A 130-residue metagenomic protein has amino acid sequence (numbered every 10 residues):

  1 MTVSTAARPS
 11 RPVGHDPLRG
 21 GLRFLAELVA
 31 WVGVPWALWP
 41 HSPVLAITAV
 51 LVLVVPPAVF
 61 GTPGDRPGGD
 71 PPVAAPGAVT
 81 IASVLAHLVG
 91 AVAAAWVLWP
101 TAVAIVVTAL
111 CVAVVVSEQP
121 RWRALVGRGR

Functional and structural regions predicted by a protein language model:
M1-H15, L125-R130: Actinobacteria-biased recognition of intrinsically disordered, low-complexity terminal regions
A6-P17, W39-V44, T62-A75: Short juxtamembrane and helix-loop transition motifs at transmembrane-helix boundaries in membrane proteins
D16-L45: Membrane-helix boundary elements
R19, F24, A46-V50, P76-T80 (+1 more regions): Alpha-helical transmembrane segments of multi-pass membrane proteins, especially transporters and channels
A37-L45, A49, L85-V89, A94-A95 (+2 more regions): Terminal, non-globular segments
L51-V59, L110-P120: Alpha-helical transmembrane segments and their membrane-interface exit regions
V59-P100: Mid-chain, well-packed structural core segment of small domains
A94, L98-T101, V112-R130: Membrane-water interface at the C-terminal end of transmembrane alpha helices
